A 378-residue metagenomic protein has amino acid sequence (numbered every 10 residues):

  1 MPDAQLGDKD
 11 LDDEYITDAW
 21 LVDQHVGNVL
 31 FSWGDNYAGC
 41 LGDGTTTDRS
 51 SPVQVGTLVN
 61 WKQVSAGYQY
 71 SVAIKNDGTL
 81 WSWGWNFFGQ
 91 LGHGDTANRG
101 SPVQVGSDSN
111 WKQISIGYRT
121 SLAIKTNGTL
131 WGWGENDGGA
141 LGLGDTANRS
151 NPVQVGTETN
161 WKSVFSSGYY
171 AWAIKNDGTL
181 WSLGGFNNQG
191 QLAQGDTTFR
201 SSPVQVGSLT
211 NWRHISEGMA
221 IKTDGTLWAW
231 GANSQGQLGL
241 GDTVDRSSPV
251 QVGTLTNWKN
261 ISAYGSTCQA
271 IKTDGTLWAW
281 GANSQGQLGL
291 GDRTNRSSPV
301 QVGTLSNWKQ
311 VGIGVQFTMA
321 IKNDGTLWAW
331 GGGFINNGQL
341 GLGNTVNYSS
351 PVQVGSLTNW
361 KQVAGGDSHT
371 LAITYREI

Functional and structural regions predicted by a protein language model:
M1-G27, F31, Y375-I378: Enriched but not universal
F31-S50, G84-S101, G134-N151, L183-S201 (+4 more regions): Short glycine/serine- and acidic-residue-enriched loop/turn motifs that recur at repeat junctions
S32, Y70-A73, S82, T120-A123 (+13 more regions): Conserved core positions of repeat-based scaffolds
V55-G56, V105-G106, V155-G156, V206-G207 (+3 more regions): Surface loop/turn motifs at the tips and blade-to-blade linkers of beta-strand repeat domains
V59-Q63, N76-T79, F88, S101 (+11 more regions): Tandem repeat domain/solenoid detector
N347, V363-I378: Blade-level signature of beta-propeller repeat domains, shared across WD40, Kelch, NHL, RCC1 and BNR/Asp-box propellers
